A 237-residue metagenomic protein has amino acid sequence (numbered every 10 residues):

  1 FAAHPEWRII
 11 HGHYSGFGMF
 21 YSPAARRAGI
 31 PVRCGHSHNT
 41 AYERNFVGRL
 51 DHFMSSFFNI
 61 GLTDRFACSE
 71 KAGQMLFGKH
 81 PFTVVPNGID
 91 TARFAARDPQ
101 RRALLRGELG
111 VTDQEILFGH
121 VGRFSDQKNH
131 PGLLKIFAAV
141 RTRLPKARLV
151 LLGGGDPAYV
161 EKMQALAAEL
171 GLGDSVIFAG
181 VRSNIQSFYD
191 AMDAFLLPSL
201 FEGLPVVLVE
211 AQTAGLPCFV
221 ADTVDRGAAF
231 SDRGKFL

Functional and structural regions predicted by a protein language model:
G12-G18, S37: Short His-centered aromatic/hydrophobic patch
R27-I30, C34-C68, Q74-F77: A conserved, positively charged/aromatic
K71, G88: Carbohydrate-associated surface elements
A95-V111, A165: A short helix/loop element that forms part of the nucleotide-sugar donor recognition site in Leloir-type
I116-A139, L149, A158-K162: A conserved mid-protein helix/loop that constitutes part of the nucleotide-sugar donor-binding site
E161-G180: Nucleotide-activated donor-binding/catalytic signature segment of Leloir-type glycosyltransferases, i.e., the conserved
V181, L200: Aromatic "clamp/platform" in nucleotide-sugar-dependent glycosyltransferases that forms part of the donor/acceptor
L208, P217-A221, R226: Short hydrophobic beta-strand element within catalytic cores of glycosyltransferases and related nucleotide-activated
